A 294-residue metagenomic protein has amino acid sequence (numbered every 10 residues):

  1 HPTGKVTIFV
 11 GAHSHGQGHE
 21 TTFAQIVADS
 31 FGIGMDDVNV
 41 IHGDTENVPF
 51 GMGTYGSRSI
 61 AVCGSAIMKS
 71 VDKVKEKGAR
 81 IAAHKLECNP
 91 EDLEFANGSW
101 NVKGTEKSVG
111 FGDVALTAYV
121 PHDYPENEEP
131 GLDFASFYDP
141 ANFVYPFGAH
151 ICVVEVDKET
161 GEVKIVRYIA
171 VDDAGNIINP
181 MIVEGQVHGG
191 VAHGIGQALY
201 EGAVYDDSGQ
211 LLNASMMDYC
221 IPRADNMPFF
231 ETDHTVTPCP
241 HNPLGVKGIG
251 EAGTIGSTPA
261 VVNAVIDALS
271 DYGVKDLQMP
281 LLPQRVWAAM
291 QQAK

Functional and structural regions predicted by a protein language model:
H1-V6, K158: Condensing-enzyme catalytic core mediating Claisen C-C bond formation in acyl metabolism
K5-V10, I165-R167: Short, aliphatic-rich beta-strand segments
H13: Gly/Ser-rich, acidic/histidine-flanked active-site/gating loops
E20-T21: Conserved strand-to-helix beginnings and helix N-cap segments that scaffold or border functional pockets
Q25-K294: C-terminal catalytic domains of large/alpha subunits in multi-subunit enzymes
